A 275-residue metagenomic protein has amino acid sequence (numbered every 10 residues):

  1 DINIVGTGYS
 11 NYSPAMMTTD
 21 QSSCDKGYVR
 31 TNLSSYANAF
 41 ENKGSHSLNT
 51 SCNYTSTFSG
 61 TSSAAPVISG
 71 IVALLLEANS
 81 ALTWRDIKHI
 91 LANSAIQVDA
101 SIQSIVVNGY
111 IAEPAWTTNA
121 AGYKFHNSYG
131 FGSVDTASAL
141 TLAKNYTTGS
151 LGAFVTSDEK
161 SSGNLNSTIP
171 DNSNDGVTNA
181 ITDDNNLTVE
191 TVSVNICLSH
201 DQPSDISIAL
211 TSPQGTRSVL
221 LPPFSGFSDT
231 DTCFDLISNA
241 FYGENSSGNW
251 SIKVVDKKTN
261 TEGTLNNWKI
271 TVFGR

Functional and structural regions predicted by a protein language model:
D1-A73, E77, N127: Extracellular S/T/G-rich loop segment that most often corresponds to the catalytic His/Ser-adjacent loop
D1-I4, S10-Y12, Q97-V98, F227 (+1 more regions): Solvent-exposed loop/turn segments at secondary-structure junctions within structured extracellular/periplasmic domains
I2, T83-W84, T216, G248: Loop/turn elements at helix/coil->beta-strand transitions in domains of secreted/extracellular proteins
T7-Y9, S101-Q103, T264: Short, solvent-exposed loop/turn and secondary-structure capping segments
Y12-S13, S22, I90-S94, T211-G215: Active/binding-pocket-proximal capping segment
S34-F58, E77-D175: C-terminal subdomain of the subtilisin-like protease fold in secreted/lumenal serine endopeptidases
G60-S62, I71, L91, G130 (+2 more regions): Residue-level detector of buried hydrophobic side-chain packing in well-ordered secondary-structure elements
K144-R275: Loop and turn regions of beta-sandwich accessory domains that flank beta-strands and are enriched in small/polar
